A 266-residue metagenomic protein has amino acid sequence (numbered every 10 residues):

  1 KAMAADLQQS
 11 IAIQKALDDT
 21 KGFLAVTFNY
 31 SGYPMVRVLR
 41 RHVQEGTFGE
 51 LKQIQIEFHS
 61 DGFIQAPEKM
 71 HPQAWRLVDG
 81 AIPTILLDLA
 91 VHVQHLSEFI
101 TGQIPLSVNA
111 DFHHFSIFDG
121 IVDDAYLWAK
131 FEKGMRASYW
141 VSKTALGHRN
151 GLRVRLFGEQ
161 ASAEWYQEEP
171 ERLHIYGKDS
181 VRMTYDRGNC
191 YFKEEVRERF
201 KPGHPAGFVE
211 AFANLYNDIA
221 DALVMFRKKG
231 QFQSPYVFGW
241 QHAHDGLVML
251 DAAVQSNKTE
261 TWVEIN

Functional and structural regions predicted by a protein language model:
K1-S31, G46: Beta-strand-loop-alpha-helix segment that lines the small-molecule cofactor/substrate pocket of alpha/beta enzymes
Q8, P34, D88, G151 (+1 more regions): Residue-level signal for the nucleotide or nucleotide-sugar donor/cofactor binding architecture
S10-Q14, D19, S180, D218-N266: C-terminal helix-rich "cap/oligomerization" subdomain common to oxidoreductases
G22-A25, Y30-G120, Y126, L173 (+1 more regions): Predominantly a Rossmann-like dinucleotide-binding segment in NAD(P)-dependent oxidoreductases
N29, Y126, F131, R155 (+2 more regions): C-terminal glycine/acidic-rich active-site capping loop/insertion
G102-V108, F115-S162, Q167-E171: Glycine-rich, aromatic-lined ligand/substrate-binding cores of catalytic and carbohydrate-binding domains
